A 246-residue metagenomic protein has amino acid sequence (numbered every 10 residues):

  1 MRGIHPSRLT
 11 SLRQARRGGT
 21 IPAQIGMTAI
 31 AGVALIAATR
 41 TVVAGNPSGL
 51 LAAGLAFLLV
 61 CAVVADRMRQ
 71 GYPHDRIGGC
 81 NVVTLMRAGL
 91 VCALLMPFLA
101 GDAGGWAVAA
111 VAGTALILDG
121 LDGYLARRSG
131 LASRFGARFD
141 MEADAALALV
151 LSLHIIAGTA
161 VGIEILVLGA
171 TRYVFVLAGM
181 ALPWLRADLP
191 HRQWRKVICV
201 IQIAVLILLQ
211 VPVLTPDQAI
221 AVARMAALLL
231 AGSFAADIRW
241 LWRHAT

Functional and structural regions predicted by a protein language model:
M1-I77, M141-T246: A feature for the membrane-embedded catalytic helix bundles of lipid/isoprenoid biosynthetic enzymes
G49-V63, R76, V82-S133, D217-A231: Membrane-embedded alpha-helical segments that form the functional core of polytopic membrane enzymes, especially those
G89, I117-L125, R138, E142 (+3 more regions): Active-site His/Glu-centered metal-binding helix of metallohydrolases
V111, G136, E164-V167: Short, surface-exposed loop/turn motifs that are enriched in glycine and acidic residues and include a nearby proline
L131-A132, G136, A187-P190: Cytosolic-biased juxtamembrane loops and peripheral soluble domains of multi-pass membrane proteins
